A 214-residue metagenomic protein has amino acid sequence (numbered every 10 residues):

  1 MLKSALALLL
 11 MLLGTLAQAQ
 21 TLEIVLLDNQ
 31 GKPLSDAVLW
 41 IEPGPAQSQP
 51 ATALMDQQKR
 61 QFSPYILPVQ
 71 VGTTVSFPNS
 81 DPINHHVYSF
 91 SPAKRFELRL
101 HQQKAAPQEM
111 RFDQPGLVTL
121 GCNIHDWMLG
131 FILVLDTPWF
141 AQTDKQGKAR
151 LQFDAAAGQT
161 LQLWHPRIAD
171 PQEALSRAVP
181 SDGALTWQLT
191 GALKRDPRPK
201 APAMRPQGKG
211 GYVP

Functional and structural regions predicted by a protein language model:
M1-L6: Bacterial N-terminal signal peptides that target proteins for export
G14-L16: N-terminal signal peptide c-region/cleavage motif recognized by signal peptidases
Q20-P214: Extracytoplasmic copper-binding redox domains, predominantly the cupredoxin/blue-copper superfamily
